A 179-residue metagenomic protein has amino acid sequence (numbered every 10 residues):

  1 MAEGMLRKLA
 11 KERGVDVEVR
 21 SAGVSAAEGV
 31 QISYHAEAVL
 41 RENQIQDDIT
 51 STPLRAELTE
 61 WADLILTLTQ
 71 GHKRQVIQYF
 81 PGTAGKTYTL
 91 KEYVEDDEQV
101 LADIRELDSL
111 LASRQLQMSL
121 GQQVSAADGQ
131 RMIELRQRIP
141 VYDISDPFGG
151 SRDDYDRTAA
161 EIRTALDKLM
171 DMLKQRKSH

Functional and structural regions predicted by a protein language model:
M1-A62, Q70-G85, D171-H179: Conserved active-site segments centered on acidic
T69-Q70, K91: Short secondary-structure boundary segments
I77-H179: Phosphate-binding/catalytic loops
